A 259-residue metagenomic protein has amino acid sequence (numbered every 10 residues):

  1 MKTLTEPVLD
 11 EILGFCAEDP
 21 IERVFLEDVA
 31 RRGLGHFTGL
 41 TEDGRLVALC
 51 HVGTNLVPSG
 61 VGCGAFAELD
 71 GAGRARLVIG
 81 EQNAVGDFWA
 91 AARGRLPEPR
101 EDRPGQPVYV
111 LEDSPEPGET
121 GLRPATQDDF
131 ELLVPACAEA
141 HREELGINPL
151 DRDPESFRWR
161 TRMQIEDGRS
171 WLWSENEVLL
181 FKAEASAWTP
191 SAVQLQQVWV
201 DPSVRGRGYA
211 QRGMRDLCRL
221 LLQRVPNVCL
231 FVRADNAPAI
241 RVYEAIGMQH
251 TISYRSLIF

Functional and structural regions predicted by a protein language model:
M1-L4, I12-L77, F181-V193: Conserved donor-binding loop and adjoining core beta-sheet/short helix segment in diverse acyl/aminoacyl transferases
M1-V24, S114-L150: Short amphipathic alpha-helix that is part of the acyltransferase structural core
E42-V47, H51-T120: Acyl-donor-binding surface of acyltransferase catalytic domains
D43-G44, H51-N55, L145-G146, R152-Q196: Acetyl-CoA-dependent GNAT
G62-G71, Q196-P202, G206-L222, I240-A245: Conserved acetyl-CoA-binding loop-helix of GNAT-fold acetyltransferases
I79-V85, P202, L230-R241, L257-F259: Conserved beta-strand-loop-alpha-helix junction that forms the acyl-donor binding cleft
N83-R100, Q211, A234-I252: Conserved active-site alpha-helix within GNAT-family acetyltransferase domains
R100-L111, C229, Q249-F259: Conserved catalytic-core motifs of GNAT/GCN5-like acyltransferases
